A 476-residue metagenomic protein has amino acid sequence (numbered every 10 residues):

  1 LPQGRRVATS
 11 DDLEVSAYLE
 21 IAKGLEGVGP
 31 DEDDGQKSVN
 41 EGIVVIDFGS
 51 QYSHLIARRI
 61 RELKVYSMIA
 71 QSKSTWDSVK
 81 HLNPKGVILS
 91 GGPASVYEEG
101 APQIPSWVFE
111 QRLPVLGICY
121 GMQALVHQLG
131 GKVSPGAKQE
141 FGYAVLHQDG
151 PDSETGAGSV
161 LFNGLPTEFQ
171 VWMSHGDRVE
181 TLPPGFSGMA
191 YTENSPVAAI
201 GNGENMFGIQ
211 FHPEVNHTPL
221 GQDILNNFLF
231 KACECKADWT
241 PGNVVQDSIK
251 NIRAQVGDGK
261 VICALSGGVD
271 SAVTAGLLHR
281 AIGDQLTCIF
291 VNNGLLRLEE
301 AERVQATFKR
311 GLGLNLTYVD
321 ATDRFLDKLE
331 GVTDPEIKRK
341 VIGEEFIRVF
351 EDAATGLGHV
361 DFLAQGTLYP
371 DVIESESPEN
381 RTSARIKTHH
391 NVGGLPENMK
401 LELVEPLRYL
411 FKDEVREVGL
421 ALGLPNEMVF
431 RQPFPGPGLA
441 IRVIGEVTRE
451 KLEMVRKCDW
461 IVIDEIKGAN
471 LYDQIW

Functional and structural regions predicted by a protein language model:
L1-G86, P93-Q103, F109-Q111, H127-D361 (+2 more regions): RNA-binding accessory domains that recognize and position tRNA/RNA substrates
G117, G121, V126: Gly/Ala-rich beta-loop-alpha elbow adjacent to hydrolase catalytic centers
